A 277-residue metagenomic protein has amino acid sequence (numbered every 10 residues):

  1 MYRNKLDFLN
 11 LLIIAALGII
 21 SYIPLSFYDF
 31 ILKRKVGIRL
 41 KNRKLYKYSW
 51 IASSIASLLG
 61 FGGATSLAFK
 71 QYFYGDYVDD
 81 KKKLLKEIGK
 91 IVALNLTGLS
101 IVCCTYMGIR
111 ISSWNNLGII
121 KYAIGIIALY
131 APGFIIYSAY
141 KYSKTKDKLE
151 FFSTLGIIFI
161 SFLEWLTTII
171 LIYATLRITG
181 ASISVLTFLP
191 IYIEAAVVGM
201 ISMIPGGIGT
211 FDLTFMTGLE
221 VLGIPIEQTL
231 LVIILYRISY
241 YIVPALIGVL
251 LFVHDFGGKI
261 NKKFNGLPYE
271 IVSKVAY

Functional and structural regions predicted by a protein language model:
M1-W50, L99, M107-M200, I226 (+2 more regions): Predominantly cytoplasmic-facing regulatory/coupling regions of multi-pass membrane proteins
P24-D29, F61-K70, M200-M216: Transmembrane helix boundary and interhelical junction motifs in multipass membrane proteins
K33-K35, F61, K70-Y77, L219-V221: Helix-loop junctions at the membrane interface of multi-pass solute transporters
L40, L58-L59, V78, S202-P205 (+1 more regions): Residues at alpha-helix boundaries and short interhelical turns
R43-K47, G62-S66, D76-A93, I224-L235: Membrane-interface alpha-helices at helix entry/exit sites of multi-pass transporters
I51, I55-L59, K83-C104, I234-L246: Membrane-embedded alpha-helical segments of transport systems, primarily multispan ion/solute transporters
Y74, L85, S112-S113, P205 (+1 more regions): Short, surface-exposed, polar/charged, turn-prone segments marking secondary-structure boundaries
L189, G206-L230, L235: Extended hydrophobic secondary-structure segments
